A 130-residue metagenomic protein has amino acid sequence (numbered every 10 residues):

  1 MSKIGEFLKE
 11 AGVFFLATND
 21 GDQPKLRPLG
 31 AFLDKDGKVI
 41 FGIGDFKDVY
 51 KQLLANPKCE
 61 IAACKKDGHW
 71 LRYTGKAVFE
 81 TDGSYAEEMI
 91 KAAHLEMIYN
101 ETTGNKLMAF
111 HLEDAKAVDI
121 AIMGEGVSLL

Functional and structural regions predicted by a protein language model:
I4, V49, Y85-A86: Amphipathic alpha-helical interface surfaces
E6-G21, C59-A63: A short, Trp-centered hydrophobic/proline-enriched beta-strand micro-motif
V13, L26-P28: Short glycine-rich loop/turn motifs
F15, V39-I40, V118-D119: General beta-strand recognition
Q23-P24, D67-H69: Short glycine/serine/proline-enriched coil/turn segments at secondary-structure junctions
A31-F32, S84: A generic structural motif
F32-G68: A short mixed-secondary-structure module that forms the rim of ligand-binding clefts
W70-L130: Charged, gly/pro-rich active-site loop segments
